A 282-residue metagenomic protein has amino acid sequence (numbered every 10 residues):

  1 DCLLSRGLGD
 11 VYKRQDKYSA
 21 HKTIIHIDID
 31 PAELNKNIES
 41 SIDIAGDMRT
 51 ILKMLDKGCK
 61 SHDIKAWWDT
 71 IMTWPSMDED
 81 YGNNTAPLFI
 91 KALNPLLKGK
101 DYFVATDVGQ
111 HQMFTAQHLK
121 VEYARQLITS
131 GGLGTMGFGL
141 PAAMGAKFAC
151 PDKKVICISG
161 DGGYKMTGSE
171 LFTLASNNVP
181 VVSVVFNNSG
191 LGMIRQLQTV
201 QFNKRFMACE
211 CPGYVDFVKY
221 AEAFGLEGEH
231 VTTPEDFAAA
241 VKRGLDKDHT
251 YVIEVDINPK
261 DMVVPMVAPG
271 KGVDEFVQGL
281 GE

Functional and structural regions predicted by a protein language model:
D1-Y12: Single conserved hydrophobic/aromatic residue that forms the stacking wall/gate of nucleotide- or nucleobase-binding
D16-Y18, L34-N37, D43-A45, R49-L55 (+1 more regions): Thiamine diphosphate
S19-T23: A short helix->loop->beta-strand "cap" motif at the edges of active sites that frequently abuts
H26, A105, I158-S159: Generic enzyme active-site microenvironment
I27-E33: Short, polar loop motifs at secondary-structure junctions
K57-W67: A charged, well-structured terminal subsegment
W67-M72, K219: Short, basic/glycine-rich phosphate-binding loops at helix/coil junctions that contact nucleotide phosphates
T70-A146: Active-site diphosphate/adenylate-binding microenvironment
